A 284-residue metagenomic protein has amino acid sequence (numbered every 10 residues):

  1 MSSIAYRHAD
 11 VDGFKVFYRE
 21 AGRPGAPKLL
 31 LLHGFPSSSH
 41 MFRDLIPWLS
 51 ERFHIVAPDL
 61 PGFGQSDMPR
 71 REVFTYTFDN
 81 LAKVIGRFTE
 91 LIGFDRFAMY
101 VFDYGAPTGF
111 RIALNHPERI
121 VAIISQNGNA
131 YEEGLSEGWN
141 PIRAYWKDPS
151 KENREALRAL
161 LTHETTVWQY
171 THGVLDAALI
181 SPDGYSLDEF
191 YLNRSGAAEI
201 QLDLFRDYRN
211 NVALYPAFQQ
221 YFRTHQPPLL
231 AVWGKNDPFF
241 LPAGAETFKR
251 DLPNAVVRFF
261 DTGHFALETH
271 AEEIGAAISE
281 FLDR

Functional and structural regions predicted by a protein language model:
S2-R7, V11-V16, A21-P24, K28 (+5 more regions): Flexible "cap/lid" subdomain of the alpha/beta-hydrolase fold that forms the substrate-access gate
L31-G34, A57: Structural cue for short, hydrophobic secondary-structure segments
G34-S37, D103: Active-site glycine-rich loops that stabilize anionic/oxyanionic intermediates across multiple enzyme folds
P36, P61-G64, A130, G263-A266: Alpha/beta-hydrolase active-site loop signature
P36-D44, I55: Serine-hydrolase catalytic-loop signature spanning alpha/beta hydrolases and amidase-signature enzymes
L45-L49: Short hydrophobic signal-anchor/transmembrane segments that target glycosyltransferases and glycosylation machinery
S50-D59: Active-site machinery of serine-nucleophile hydrolases
A255-R284: Catalytic active-site module of serine/aspartate enzymes centered on a nucleophile-bearing elbow/loop
